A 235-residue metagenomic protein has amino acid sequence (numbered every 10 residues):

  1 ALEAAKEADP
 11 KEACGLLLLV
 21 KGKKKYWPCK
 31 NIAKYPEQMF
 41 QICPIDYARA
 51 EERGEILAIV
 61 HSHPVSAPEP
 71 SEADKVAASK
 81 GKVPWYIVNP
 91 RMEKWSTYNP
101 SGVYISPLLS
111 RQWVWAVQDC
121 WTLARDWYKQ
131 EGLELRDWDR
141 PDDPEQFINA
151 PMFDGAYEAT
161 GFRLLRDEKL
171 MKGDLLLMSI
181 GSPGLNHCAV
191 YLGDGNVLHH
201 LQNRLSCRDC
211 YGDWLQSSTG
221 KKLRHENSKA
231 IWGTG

Functional and structural regions predicted by a protein language model:
A1-A58, P64-V103: Conserved beta-strand-loop surface patch within small alpha/beta domains used for substrate/adaptor or ligand engagement
Y86-V88, H200, H225: Generic beta-sheet signal
L108-V114: Second-shell loop/turn segments in exported
V114-E131: Active-site nucleophilic cysteine motif
L135-R140: Surface-exposed patches in mature extracellular/periplasmic domains of secreted proteins
P141-G212: ...with weaker cross-activation on analogous glycine-rich loops/strands in unrelated enzymes
D209-G235: Glycine- and charge-enriched low-complexity intrinsically disordered segments
